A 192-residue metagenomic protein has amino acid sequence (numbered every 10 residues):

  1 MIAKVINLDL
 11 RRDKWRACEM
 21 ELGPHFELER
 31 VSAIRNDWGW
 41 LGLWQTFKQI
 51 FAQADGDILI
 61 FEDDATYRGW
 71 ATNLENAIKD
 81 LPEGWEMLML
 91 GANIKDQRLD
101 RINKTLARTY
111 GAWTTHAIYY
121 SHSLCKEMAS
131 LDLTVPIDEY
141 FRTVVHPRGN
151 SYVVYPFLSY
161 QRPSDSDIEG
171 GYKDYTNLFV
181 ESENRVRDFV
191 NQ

Functional and structural regions predicted by a protein language model:
M1-F61, A65-Q192: An acidic/histidine-cluster motif and surrounding catalytic segment that typifies divalent-metal-assisted enzyme active
